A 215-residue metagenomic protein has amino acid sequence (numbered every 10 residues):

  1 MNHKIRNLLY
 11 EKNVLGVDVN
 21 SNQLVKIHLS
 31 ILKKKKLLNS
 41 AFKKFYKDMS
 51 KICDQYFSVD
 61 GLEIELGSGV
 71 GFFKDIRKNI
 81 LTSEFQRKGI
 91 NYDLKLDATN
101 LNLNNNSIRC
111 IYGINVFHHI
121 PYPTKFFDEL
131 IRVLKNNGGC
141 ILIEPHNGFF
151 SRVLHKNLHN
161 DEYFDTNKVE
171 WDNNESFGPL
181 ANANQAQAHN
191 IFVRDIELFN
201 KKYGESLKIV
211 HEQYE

Functional and structural regions predicted by a protein language model:
R6-D54: Class I SAM-dependent methyltransferase Rossmann-like catalytic core, especially the SAM/SAH-binding loop
G61-L101, K125: Class I SAM-dependent methyltransferase SAM/SAH-binding core
Y112: A conserved beta-strand element that flanks and buttresses the S-adenosyl-L-methionine
N115-H119: Short catalytic micro-motifs in class I SAM-dependent methyltransferases
P121-K125, F150: Short N-terminal helix/helix-N-cap motif within the alpha/beta-hydrolase-1
T124-G139: A short glycine-rich, Lys/Arg-flanked "PGG" loop and its adjoining helix->strand segment in the class I
C140-F177: Conserved class I S-adenosyl-L-methionine
Q185-E212: Short alpha-helix
